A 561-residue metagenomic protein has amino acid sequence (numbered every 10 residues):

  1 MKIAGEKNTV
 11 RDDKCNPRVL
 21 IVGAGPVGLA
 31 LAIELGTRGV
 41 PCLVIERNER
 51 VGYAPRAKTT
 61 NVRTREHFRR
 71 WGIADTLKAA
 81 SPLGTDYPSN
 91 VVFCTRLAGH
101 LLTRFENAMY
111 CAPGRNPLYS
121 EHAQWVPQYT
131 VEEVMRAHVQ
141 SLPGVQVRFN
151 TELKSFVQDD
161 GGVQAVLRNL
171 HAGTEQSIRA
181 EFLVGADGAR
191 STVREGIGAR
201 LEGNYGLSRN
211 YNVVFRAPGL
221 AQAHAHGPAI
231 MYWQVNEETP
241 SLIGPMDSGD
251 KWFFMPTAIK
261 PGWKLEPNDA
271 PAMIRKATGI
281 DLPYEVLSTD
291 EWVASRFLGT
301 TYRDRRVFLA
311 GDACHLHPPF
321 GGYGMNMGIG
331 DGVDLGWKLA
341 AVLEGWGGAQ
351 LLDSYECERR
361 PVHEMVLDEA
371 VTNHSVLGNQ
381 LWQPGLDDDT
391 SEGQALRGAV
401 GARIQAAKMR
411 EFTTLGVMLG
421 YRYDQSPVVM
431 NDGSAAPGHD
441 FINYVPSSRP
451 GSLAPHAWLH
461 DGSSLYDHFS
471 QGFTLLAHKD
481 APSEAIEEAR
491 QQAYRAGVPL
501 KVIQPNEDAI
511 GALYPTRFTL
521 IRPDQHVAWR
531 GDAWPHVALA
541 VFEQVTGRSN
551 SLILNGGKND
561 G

Functional and structural regions predicted by a protein language model:
M1-C15: A short, basic/flexible loop-to-alpha-helix module at the beginning of a structural domain
C15-P17, A172-F182: Core beta-strand elements of the Rossmann-like FAD/NAD(P) dinucleotide-binding domain in flavoenzyme oxidoreductases
C15-V44, E49: N-terminal Rossmann-like FAD-binding beta1-loop-alpha1 element of flavoenzymes
G23-I33, T37, M135, G185 (+7 more regions): Conserved mid-domain beta->alpha element of the FAD-binding
R56, T60-H138, V235: Active-site-adjacent segment of FAD-dependent monooxygenases/related oxidoreductases
L77, A137, F182, A186-S295: Conserved FAD-binding catalytic core of PHBH/FMO-like flavoproteins
F149-V163: A conserved short coil-to-beta-strand element within the FAD-binding core of flavoproteins
A341-P450, W458, Y466-F473, H478-A481 (+6 more regions): C-terminal helical "tail/cap" subdomain of flavin- and related membrane-associated enzymes
